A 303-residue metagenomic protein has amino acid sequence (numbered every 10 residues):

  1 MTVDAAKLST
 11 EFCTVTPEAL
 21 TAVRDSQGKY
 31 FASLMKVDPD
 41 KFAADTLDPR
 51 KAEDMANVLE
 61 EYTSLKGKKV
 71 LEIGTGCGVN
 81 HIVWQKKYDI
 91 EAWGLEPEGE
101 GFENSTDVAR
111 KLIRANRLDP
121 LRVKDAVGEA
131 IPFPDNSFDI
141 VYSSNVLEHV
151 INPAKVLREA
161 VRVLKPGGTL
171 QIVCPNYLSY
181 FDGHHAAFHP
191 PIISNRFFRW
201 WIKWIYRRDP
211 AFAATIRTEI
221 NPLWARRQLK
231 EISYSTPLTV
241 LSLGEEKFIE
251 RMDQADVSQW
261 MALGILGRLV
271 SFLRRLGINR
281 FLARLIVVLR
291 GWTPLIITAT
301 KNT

Functional and structural regions predicted by a protein language model:
D48-G67: Conserved alpha-helix/loop element of class I SAM-dependent methyltransferases that forms part of the SAM/SAH-binding
K68-G76: Conserved class I S-adenosyl-L-methionine
V79-A130: Class I SAM-dependent methyltransferase SAM/SAH-binding core
E129-I140: A short acidic, Gly/Pro-enriched loop at the edge of an enzyme's catalytic core that lines a small-molecule cofactor
S143-V146: A short beta-strand submotif of the Rossmann-like class I SAM-dependent methyltransferase core that lines
V150-E159: A short, conserved alpha-helix within the catalytic core of class I
V150-I151, L164-P166: Helix-to-beta-strand junctions that scaffold the AdoMet/dcAdoMet cofactor pocket in Class I SAM-dependent enzymes
A154-K155, T169-T298: S-adenosyl-L-methionine-dependent methyltransferase catalytic module, highlighting the catalytic core
